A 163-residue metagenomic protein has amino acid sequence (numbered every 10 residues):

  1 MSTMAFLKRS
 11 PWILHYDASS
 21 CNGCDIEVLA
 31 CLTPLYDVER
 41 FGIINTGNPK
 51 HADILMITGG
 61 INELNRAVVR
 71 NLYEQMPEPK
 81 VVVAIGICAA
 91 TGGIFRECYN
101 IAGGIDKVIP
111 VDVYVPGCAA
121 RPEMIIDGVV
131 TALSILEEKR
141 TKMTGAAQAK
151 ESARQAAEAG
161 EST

Functional and structural regions predicted by a protein language model:
M1-T163: Iron-sulfur-associated redox domains of electron-transfer enzymes in respiratory and anaerobic energy metabolism
